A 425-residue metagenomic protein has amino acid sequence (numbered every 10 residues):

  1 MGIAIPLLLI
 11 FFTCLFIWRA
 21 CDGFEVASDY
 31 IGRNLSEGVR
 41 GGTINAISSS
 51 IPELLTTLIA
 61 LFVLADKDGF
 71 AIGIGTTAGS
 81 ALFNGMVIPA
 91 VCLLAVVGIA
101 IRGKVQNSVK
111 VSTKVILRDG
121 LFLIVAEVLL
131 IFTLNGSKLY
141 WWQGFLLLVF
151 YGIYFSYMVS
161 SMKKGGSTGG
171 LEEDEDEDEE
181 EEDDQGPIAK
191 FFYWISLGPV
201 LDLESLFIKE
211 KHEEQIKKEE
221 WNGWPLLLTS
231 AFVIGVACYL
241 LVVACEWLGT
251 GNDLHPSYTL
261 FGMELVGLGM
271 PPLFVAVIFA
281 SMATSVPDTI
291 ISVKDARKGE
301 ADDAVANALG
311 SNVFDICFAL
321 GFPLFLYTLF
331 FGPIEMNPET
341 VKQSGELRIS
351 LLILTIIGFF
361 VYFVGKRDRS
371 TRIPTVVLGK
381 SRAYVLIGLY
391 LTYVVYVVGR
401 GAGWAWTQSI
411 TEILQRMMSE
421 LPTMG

Functional and structural regions predicted by a protein language model:
M1-G425: Hydrophobic alpha-helical segments, chiefly the membrane-spanning helices and signal/signal-anchor peptides
